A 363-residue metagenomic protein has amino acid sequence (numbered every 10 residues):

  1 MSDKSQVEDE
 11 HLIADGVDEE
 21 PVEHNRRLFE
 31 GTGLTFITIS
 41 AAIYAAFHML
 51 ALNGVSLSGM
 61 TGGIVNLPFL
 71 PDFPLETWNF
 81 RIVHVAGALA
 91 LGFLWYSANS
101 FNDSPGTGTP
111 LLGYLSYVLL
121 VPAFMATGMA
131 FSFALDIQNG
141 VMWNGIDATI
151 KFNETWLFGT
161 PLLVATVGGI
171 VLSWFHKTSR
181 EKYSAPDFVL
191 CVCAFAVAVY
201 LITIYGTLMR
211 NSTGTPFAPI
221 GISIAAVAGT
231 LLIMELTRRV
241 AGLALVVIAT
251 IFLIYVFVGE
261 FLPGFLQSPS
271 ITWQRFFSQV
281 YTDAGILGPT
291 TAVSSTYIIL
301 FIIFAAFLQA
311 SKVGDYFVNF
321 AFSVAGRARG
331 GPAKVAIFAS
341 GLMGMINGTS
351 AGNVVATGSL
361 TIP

Functional and structural regions predicted by a protein language model:
S2-P216, S223-V227: Conserved, well-structured core domains of diverse proteins
F47, R238, Y255, A305-Q309 (+2 more regions): Membrane-water interface at transmembrane helix exits
G59-F80, G145-N153, M209-I303, F320: Hydrophobic transmembrane alpha-helices of multi-pass solute/ion transporters
L91-A98, A165-W174, L231-I233, S295-N319: Transmembrane alpha-helical segments in integral membrane proteins
P105-L115, L308-R327: Cytoplasmic juxtamembrane regions at transmembrane-helix boundaries
I224, T291, F304-L308, A339-T349: Hydrophobic alpha-helical transmembrane segments of multi-pass membrane proteins
N319-P363: Hydrophobic transmembrane alpha-helices that form the pore/transport pathway of multi-pass ion and small-solute
